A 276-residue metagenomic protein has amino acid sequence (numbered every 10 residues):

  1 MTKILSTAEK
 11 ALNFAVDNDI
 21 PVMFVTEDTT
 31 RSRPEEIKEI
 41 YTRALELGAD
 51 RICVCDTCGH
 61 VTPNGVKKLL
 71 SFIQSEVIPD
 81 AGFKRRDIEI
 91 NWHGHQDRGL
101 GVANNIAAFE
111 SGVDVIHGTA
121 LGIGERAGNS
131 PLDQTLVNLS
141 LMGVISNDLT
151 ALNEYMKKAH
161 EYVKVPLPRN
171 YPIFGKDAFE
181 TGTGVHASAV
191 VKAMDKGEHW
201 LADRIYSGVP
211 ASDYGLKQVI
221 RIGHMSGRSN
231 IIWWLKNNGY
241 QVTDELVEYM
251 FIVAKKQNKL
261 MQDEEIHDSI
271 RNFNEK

Functional and structural regions predicted by a protein language model:
M1-I90, I106-V113: Alpha/beta enzyme core
S6, E35, R98-L100, S226: Residue-level recognition of alpha-helix initiation/capping sites
L12, V16-D19, T26, L45-I52 (+7 more regions): Structural signal for hydrophobic packing residues in well-ordered secondary-structure cores of soluble enzyme domains
M23-V25, R51-C53, N91-H93, V115-T119 (+3 more regions): Structured core elements
E27-T29, D56-G59, H95, A120-G122 (+1 more regions): Short, ordered loop/turn segments at secondary-structure junctions
E35-I37, N64-V66, A127-P131, K255-L260: Short secondary-structure transition/capping segments
V61-P63, K68-G197: Catalytic alpha/beta core domains of metabolic enzymes, predominantly
I145-K276: A mid-to-C-terminal "edge-of-domain" accessory segment
